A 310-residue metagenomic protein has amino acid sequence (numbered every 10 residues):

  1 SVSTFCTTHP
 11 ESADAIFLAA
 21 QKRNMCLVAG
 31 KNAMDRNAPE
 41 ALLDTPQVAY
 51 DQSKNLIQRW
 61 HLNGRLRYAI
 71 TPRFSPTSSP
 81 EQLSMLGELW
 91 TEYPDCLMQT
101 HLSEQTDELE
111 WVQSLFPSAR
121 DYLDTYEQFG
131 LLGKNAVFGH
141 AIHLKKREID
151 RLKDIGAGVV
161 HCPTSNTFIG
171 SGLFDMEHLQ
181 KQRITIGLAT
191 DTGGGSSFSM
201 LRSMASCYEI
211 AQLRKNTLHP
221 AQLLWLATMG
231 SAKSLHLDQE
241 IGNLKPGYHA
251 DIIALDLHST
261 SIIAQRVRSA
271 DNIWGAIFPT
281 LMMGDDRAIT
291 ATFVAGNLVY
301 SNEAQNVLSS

Functional and structural regions predicted by a protein language model:
V2-T4, M98, G187-L188, I253: Hydrophobic residues within beta-strands of alpha/beta enzymes
C6-S12, T77-S78, T167-G170: Acidic-and-aromatic substrate-binding clefts and catalytic sites of carbohydrate-active enzymes
E11-A141: Metal-coordinating catalytic core of metallo-dependent amide/deamination hydrolases
A20, I70, H101, F138 (+9 more regions): Divalent metal-coordination and catalytic microenvironments
N24-C26, W90-D95, L131-K134, R151-V160 (+2 more regions): Glycine-enriched alpha-helix->loop->beta-strand junction motifs that scaffold or abut catalytic
E104-A136, A141-D154, T167-Q180, T192-R202: Catalytic core of soluble alpha/beta enzymes
Q128-N135, E177-A264: His/Asp/Glu-enriched, well-ordered alpha-helical/loop segment that forms or immediately abuts the divalent-metal
H249-A304: C-terminal cap of metal-dependent C-N hydrolases
